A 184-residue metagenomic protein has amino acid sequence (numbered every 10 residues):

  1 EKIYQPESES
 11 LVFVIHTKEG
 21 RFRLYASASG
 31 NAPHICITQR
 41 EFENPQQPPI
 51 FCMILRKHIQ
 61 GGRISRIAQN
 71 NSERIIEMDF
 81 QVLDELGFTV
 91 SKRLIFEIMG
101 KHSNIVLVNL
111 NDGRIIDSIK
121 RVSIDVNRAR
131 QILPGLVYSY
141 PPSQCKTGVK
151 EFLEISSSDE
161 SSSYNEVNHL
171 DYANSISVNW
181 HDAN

Functional and structural regions predicted by a protein language model:
E1-N184: Charged catalytic and DNA/RNA-contacting regions of genome-maintenance and nucleic-acid-processing enzymes
